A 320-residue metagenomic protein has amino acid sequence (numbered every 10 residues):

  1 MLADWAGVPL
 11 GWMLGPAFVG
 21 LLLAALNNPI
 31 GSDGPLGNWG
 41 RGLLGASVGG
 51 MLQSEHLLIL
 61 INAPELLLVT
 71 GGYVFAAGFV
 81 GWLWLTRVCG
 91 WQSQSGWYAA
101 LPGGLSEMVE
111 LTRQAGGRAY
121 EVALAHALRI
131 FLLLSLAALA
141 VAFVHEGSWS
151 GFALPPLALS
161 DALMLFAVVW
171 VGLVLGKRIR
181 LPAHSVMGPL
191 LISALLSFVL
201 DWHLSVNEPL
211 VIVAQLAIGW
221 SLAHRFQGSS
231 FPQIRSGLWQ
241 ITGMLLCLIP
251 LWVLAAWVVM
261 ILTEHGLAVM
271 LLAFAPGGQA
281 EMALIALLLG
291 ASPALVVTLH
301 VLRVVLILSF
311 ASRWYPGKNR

Functional and structural regions predicted by a protein language model:
M1-L36, G40-H56, A77, S160-S230 (+1 more regions): Structural signature of multi-pass alpha-helical membrane transport proteins
P29-I30, G50-P64, F79-Q92, W257 (+1 more regions): Transmembrane alpha-helix boundary signature
D33-G45, E65-V69, G90-L101, A123-L128 (+3 more regions): Cytoplasmic-side transmembrane-helix entry/capping segments in multi-pass membrane proteins
S54-A63, A142-L157, V199-E208, P232-Q233 (+1 more regions): Membrane-interface helix termini and inter-helical loops of multi-pass transporters
V80-W91, L133-G151, V168, V174 (+3 more regions): Juxtamembrane and boundary regions of transmembrane helices in multi-pass small-molecule transporters and channels
V88-L128, L267-L299: Alpha-helical membrane segments and immediately flanking helix-loop junctions that form or couple to the substrate/ion
G104-E107, A123-A142, L251, Q279-A280 (+1 more regions): Membrane-embedded alpha-helical segments of transport systems, primarily multispan ion/solute transporters
G116-M164: Alpha-helical transmembrane segments and their cytosolic membrane-interface
